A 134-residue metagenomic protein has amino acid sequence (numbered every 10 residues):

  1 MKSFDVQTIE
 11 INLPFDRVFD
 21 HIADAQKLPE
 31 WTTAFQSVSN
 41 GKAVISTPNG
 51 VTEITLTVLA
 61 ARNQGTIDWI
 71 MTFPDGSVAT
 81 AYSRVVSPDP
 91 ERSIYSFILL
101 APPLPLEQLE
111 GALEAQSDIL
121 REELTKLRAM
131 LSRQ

Functional and structural regions predicted by a protein language model:
M1-V38: Hydrophobic ligand-binding cavity/cleft-lining segments
F4-V6, V51-T55, S77-Y82: Short, surface-exposed coil-to-beta transition loops
T8-N12, T57, R84: Generic structural detector for well-ordered beta-strands
R17-I22, L28, V58, W69 (+2 more regions): Hydrophobic pocket/interface hotspot
S39-I45, R62-I70: Short, hydrophobic/aromatic-rich segments at coil-to-beta transitions
G50-T52, L59-I67, P74-G76: Short, charged/polar surface micro-motifs in flexible loops or helix N-caps
F73-Q134: Beta-strand/loop substructures that line and gate deep hydrophobic ligand-binding cavities in soluble
